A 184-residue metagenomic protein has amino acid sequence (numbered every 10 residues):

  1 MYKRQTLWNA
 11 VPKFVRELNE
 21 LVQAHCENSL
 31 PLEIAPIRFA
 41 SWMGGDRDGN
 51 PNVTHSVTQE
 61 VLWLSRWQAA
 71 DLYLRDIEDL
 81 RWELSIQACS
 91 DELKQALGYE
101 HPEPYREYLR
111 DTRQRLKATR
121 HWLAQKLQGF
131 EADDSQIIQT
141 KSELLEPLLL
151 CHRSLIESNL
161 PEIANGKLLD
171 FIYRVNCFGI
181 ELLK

Functional and structural regions predicted by a protein language model:
M1-Q5: Conserved small/polar residues in nucleotide/adenosyl-binding loops
T6-N9, K13, Q68, L72 (+4 more regions): Charged, amphipathic alpha-helical oligomerization/scaffolding segments
L7, V11, L32-P36, R66 (+3 more regions): Active-site-proximal structural scaffolding
K13, E17-E20: N-terminal non-catalytic structural scaffold regions of very large proteins
V22-D46, E162-Y173: Short acidic, Pro/Gly- and aromatic-enriched capping/linker segments at domain boundaries
I37-V57, F171-K184: Conserved phosphate/anionic-ligand binding catalytic regions in large, soluble enzymes, centered on
V53-D79: Extended active-site and interfacial segments that coordinate phosphate-rich ligands in large catalytic machineries
W82-K184: Extended, charge-enriched "interface" segments that sit outside catalytic cores
